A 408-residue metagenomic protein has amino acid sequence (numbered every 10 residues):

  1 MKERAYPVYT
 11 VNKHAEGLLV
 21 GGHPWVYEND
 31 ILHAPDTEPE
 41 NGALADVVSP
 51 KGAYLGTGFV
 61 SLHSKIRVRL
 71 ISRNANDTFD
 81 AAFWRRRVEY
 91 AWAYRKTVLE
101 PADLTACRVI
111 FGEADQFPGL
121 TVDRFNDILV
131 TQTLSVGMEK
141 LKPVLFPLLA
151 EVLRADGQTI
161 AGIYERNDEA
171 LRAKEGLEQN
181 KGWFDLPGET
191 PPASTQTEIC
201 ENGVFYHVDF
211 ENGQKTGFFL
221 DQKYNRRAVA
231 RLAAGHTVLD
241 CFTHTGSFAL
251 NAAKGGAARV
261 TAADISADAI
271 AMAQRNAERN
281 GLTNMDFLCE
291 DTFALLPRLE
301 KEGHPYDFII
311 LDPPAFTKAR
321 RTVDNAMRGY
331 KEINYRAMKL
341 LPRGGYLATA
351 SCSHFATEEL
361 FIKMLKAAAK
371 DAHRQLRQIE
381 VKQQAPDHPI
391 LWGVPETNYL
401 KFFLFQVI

Functional and structural regions predicted by a protein language model:
M1-N126: Non-catalytic accessory regions of SAM-dependent methyltransferases
I110-D123, K142-F218: Non-catalytic substrate-recognition/targeting regions of SAM-dependent transferases
G235-H244: Conserved class I S-adenosyl-L-methionine
T245-A258: Conserved SAM-binding loop of SAM-dependent methyltransferases across substrates and taxa, primarily the Class I
R259-D264: Conserved SAM-binding motif I beta-strand of class I
D268-I310: S-adenosyl-L-methionine
Y306-R336: Mobile active-site "lid"/loop adjacent to the S-adenosyl-L-methionine
E332, Y346-I408: C-terminal catalytic and target-recognition region of SAM-dependent MTase-like enzymes, primarily methyltransferases
